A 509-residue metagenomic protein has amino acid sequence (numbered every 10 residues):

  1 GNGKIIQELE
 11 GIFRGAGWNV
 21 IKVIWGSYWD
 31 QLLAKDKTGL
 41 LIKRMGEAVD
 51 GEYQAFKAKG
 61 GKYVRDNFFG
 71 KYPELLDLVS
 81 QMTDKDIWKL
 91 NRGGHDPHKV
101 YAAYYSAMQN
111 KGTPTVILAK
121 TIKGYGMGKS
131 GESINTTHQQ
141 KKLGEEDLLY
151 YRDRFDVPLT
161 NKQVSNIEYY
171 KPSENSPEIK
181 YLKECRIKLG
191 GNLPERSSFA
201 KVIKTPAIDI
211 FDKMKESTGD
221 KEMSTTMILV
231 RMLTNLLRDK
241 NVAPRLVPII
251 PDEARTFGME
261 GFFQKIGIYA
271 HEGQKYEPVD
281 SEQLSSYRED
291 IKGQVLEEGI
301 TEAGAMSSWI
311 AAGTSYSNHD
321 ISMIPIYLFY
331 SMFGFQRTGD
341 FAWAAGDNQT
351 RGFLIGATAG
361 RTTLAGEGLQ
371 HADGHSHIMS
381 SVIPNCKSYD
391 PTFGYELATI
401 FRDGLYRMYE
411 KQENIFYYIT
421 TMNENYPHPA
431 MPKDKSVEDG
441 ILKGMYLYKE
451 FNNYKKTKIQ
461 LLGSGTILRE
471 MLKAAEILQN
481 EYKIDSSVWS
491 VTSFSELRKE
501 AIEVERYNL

Functional and structural regions predicted by a protein language model:
G1-Q7, G11-I12, I21, R255-T256 (+5 more regions): Conserved thiamine diphosphate
N2-E302, S307-A311, K455-I467, K473 (+2 more regions): Conserved acidic/glycine
